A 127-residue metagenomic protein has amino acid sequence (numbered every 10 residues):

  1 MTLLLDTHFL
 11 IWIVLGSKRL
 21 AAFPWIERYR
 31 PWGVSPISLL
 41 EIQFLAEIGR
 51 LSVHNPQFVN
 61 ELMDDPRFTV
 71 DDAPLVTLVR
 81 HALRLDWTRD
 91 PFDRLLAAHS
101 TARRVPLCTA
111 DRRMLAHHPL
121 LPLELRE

Functional and structural regions predicted by a protein language model:
M1-V34, I48-E61, E124-E127: Short, well-structured N-terminal submotif of metal-dependent ribonuclease cores
L5, V34, D72-A73, T109: Short beta-strand scaffold positions
F9-L10, S38, T77, L96 (+1 more regions): Alpha-helix capping/helix-boundary segments
F23-I26, D64, M114-L120: Short loop/helix-cap segments at secondary-structure boundaries that form the rim of catalytic
Q57-D86: Acidic catalytic patch
A97-E127: Acidic, PIN/NYN-like endoribonuclease modules and their adjacent C-terminal/linker elements
